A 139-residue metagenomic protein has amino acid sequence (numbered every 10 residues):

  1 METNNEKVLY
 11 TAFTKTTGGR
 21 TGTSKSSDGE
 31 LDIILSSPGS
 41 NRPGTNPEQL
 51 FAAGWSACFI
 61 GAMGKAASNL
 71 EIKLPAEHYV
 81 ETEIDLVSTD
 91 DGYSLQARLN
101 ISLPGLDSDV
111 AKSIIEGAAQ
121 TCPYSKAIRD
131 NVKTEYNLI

Functional and structural regions predicted by a protein language model:
M1-A53, I60-I139: Extended beta-strand/beta-hairpin segments
